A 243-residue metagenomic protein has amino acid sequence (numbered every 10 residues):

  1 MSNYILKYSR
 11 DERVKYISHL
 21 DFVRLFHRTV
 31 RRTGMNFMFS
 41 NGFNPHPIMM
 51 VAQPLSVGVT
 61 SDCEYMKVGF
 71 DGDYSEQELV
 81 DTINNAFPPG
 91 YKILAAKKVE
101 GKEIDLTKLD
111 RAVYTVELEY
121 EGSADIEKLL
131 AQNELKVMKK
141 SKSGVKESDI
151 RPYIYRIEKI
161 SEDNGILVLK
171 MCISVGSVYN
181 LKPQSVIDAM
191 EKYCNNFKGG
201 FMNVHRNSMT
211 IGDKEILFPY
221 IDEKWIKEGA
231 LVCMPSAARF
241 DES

Functional and structural regions predicted by a protein language model:
S2, K7-S9, R13, I17 (+2 more regions): Extended, well-folded interaction surfaces typified by the phenylalanyl-tRNA synthetase beta subunit core
Y8, V68-Y74, V116-G122, M171-V175: Short beta-strand-to-loop capping motifs
Y16-L20, D73, Q77-E78, S177-L181: Ordered, soluble secondary-structure elements with a strong preference for glycine-centered loop motifs and nearby
M38-F70, E100: Short, charge-patterned binding micro-sites
D62-T115: Ordered, amphipathic secondary-structure segments that act as subunit-interaction surfaces in large macromolecular
E78-F87, D125-E134, S185-I187: Short amphipathic alpha-helices in soluble, non-transmembrane regions that often serve as interface/regulatory elements
E134-S243: Core RNA-modification/binding signature centered on pseudouridine synthases
